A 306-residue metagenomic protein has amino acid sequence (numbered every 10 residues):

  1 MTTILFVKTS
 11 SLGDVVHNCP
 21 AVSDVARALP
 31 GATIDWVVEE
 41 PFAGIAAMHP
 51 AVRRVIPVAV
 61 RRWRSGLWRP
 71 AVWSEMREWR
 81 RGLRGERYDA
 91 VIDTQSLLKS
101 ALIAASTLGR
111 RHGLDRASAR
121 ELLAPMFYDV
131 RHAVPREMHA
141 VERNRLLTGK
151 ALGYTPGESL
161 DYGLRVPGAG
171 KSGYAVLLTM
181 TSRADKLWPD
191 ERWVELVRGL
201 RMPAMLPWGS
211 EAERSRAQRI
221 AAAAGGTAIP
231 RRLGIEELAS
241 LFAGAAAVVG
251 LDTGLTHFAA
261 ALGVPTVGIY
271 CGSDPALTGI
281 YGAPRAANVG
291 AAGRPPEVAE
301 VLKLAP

Functional and structural regions predicted by a protein language model:
M1-P306: Catalytic machinery of carbohydrate-active enzymes, primarily nucleotide-sugar-dependent glycosyltransferases
